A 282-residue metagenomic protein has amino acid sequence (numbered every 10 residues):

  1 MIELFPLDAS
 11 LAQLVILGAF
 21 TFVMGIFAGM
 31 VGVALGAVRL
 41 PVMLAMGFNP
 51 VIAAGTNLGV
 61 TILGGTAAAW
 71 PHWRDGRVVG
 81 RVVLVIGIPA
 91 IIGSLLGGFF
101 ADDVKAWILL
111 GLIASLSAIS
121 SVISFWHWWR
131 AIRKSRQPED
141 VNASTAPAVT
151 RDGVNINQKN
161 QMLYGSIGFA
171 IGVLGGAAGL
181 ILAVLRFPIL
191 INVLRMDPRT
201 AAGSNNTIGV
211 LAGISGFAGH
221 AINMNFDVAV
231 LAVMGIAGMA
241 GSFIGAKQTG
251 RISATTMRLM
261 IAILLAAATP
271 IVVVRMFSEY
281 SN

Functional and structural regions predicted by a protein language model:
M1-G25, P41-M46, P50, P71-A178 (+2 more regions): Juxtamembrane transmembrane-helix boundary motif
I16-T21, G59-I62, I167, A201 (+1 more regions): Alpha-helical transmembrane segments of multi-pass membrane proteins
V31-R39, A178-I189: Transmembrane helix boundary and interhelical junction motifs in multipass membrane proteins
F48-T56, R81, R195-N206: Membrane-interface alpha-helices at helix entry/exit sites of multi-pass transporters
T56-P71: Transmembrane alpha-helices of multi-pass small-molecule transport proteins
N57-T61, N205-A212, V230-L231, G235: Short hydrophobic/aromatic, small-residue-rich stretches within specific transmembrane helices of secondary active
L182, R186-A212: Transmembrane helical segments that form the transport core of multi-pass membrane transport proteins
